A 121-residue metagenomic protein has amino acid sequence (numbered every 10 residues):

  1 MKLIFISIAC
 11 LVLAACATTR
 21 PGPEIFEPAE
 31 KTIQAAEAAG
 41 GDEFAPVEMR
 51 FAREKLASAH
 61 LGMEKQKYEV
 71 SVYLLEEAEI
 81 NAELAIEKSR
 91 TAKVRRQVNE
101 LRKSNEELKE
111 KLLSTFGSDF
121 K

Functional and structural regions predicted by a protein language model:
M1-A9: Sec-dependent signal peptide recognition, specifically the positively charged N-region followed immediately by
V12-A15: C-terminal motif of bacterial Sec signal peptides marking the signal peptidase cleavage site
T19-M49, E54-L56, V98-L101, N105-F120: Amphipathic, heptad-repeat alpha-helical segments
E30-I33, H60, E79, E83-I86 (+1 more regions): Structural signal for well-ordered, non-membrane alpha-helices
F44-L74: N-terminal, post-signal-peptide region of Sec/Tat-exported proteins
M63-N99: Mid-chain, structured segments of secreted extracytoplasmic proteins
